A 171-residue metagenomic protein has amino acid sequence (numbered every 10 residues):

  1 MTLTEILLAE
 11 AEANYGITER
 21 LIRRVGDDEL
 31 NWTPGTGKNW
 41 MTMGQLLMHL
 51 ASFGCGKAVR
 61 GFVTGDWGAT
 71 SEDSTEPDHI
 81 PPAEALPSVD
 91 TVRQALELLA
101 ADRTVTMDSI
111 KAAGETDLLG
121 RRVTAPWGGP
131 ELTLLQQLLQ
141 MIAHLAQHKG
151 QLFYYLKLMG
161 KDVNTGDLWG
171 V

Functional and structural regions predicted by a protein language model:
M1-L7, S52-G128, L158-V171: Short, helix-capping/interhelical loops that line the mouth of catalytic, cofactor-, or ligand-binding pockets
A11-T18, M43-A58, L96-I110, L138-L152: Alpha-helical transition-metal enzyme core signature, strongest for iron centers
E19-R20, V25: His/Met- and acidic-residue-enriched segments that coordinate or traffic transition-metal cofactors and support
D27-N31, H148: Short, solvent-exposed secondary-structure junction/capping segments
W32-W40: A glycine-rich, coil/turn loop motif that links secondary-structure elements
G35, G68-T70, E84, L135-L138: Solvent-exposed loop and edge beta-strand segments that line ligand/cofactor-binding and catalytic clefts
T42-M43, L132-L134: Short, structural beta-strand-to-alpha-helix junction motif
Y155: A short helix-coil junction within the Rossmann-fold of NAD(P)-dependent oxidoreductases
